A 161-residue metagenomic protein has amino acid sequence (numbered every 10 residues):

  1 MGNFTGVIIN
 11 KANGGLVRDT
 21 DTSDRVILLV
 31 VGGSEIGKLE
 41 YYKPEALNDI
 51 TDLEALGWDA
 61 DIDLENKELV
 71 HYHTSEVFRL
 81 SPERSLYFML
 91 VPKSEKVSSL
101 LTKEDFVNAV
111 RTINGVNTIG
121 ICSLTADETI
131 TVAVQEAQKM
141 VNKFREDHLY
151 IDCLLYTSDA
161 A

Functional and structural regions predicted by a protein language model:
M1-L39: N-terminal alpha-helical "arm" segments
M1-V7, R18-T22, A60-E65, P92-S99 (+1 more regions): Short linear motifs at secondary-structure transitions and domain/linker junctions
V7, S23-V26, L86, V116 (+1 more regions): A broad structural signal for short, well-ordered beta-strand segments within beta-sheet-rich domains
V7, V70-S81, T131-F144: Generic hydrophobic, helix-prone segments enriched in Leu/Val/Ile
G33-C122: An N-terminal, globular interaction/scaffold subdomain
N108-L155: Intrinsically disordered, low-complexity linker/loop segments enriched in Gly/Pro and charged/polar residues
Y156-A161: Conserved small/polar residues in nucleotide/adenosyl-binding loops
